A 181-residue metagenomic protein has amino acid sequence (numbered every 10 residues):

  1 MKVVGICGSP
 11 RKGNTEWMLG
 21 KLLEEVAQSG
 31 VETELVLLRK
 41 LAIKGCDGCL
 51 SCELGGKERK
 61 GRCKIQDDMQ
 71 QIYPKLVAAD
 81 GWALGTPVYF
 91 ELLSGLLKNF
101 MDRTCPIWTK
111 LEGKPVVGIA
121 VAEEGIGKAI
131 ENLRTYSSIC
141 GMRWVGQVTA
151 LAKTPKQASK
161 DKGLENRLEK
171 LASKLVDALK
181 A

Functional and structural regions predicted by a protein language model:
M1-T86, E91-N99, P106, Q157-A181: N-terminal beta1-alpha1-beta2 submodule of the flavodoxin-like/Rossmannoid cofactor-binding fold
R39, G85, A122, A150-L151: Conserved residues at the C-terminal ends of beta-strands
P106, K110-A150: Short, glycine-/small-residue-rich phosphate/pyrophosphate-handling segment
Y136-S138, T154, K174-L175: Alpha-helical membrane-embedding segments and immediately adjacent membrane-interface amphipathic helices
T149, P155-K156: Signature for the C-terminal beta-barrel architecture of outer-membrane proteins
